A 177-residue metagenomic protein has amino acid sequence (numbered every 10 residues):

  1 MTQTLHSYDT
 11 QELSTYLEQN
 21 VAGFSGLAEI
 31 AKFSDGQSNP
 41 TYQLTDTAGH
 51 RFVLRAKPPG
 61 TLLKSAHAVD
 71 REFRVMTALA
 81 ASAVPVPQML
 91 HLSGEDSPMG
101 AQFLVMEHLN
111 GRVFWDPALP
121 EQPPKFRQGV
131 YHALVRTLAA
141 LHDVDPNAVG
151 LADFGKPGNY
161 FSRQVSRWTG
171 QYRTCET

Functional and structural regions predicted by a protein language model:
M1-G26: Juxta-kinase regulatory segment immediately upstream of eukaryotic protein kinase catalytic domains
E29-T177: ATP-binding pocket architecture of kinase catalytic cores
